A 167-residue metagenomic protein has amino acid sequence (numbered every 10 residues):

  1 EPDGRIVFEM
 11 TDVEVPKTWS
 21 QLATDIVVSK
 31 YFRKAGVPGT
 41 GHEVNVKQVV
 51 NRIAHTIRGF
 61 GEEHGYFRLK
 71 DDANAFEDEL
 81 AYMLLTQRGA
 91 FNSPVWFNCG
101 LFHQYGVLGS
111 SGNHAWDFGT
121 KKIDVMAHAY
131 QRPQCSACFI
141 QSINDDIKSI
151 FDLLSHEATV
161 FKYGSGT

Functional and structural regions predicted by a protein language model:
E1-T167: Extended catalytic cores of very large enzyme megasubunits
